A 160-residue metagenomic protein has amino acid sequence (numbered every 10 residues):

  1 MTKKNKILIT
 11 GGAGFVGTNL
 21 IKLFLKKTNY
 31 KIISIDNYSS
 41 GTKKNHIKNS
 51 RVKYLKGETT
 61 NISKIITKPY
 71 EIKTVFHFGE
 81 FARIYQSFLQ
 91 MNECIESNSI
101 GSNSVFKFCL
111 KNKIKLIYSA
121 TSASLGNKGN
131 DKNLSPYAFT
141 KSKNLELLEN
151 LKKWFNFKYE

Functional and structural regions predicted by a protein language model:
M1-E160: N-terminal Rossmann-like NAD(P)+-binding domain of SDR-like oxidoreductases, especially those catalyzing
